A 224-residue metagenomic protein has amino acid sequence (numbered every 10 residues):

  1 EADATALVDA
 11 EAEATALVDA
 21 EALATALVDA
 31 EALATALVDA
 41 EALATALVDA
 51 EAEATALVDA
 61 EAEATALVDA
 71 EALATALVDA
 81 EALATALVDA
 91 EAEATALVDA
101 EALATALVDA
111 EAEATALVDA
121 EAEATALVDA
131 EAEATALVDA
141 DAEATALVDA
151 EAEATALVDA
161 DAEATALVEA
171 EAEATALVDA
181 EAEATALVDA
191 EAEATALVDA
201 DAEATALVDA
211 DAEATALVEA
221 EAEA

Functional and structural regions predicted by a protein language model:
E1-A224: Periodic short-repeat tracts
